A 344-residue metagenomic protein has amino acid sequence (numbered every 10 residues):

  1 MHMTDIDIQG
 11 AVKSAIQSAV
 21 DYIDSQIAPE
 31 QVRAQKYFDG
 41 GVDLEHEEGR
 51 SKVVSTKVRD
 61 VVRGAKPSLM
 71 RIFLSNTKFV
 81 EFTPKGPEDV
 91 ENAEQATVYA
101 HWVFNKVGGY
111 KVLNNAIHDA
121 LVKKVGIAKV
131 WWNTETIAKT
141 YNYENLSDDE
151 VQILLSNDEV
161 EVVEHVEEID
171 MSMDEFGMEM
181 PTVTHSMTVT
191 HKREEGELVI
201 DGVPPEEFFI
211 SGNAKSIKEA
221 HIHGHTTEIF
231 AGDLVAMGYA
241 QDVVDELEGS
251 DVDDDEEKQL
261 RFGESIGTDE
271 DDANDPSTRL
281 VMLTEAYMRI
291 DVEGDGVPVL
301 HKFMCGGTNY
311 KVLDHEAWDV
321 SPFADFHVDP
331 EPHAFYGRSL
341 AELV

Functional and structural regions predicted by a protein language model:
M1-V344: Extended alpha-helical, oligomerization-prone segments that build pores/tubes and scaffolds
